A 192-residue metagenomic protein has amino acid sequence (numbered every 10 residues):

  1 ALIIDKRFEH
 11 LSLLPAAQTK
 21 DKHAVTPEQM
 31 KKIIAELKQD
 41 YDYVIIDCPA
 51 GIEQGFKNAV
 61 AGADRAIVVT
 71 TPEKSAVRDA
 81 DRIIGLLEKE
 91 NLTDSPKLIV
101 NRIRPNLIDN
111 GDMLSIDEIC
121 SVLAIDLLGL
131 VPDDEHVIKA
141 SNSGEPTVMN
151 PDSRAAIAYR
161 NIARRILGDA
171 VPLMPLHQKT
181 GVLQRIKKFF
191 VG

Functional and structural regions predicted by a protein language model:
A1-Q39, S141-V148: P-loop/Walker-type NTP enzyme "switch/lid" segment
H23, P27, F56, D152 (+1 more regions): Conserved phosphate/pyrophosphate-binding and hydrolysis machinery centered on Walker-type P-loop NTPases, extending
T26, M30, A76, A155: Short, conserved glycine- and acidic-residue-centered signature motifs in active-site or ligand-binding loops
P27-M30, I125, R185-V191: Short, electropositive alpha-helical surface patch
K32, E36-Q39, Y43-D133, I138-N142: Conserved catalytic-core segment of NTP-binding enzymes
S143-G192: NTP-binding/hydrolysis catalytic cores, primarily Walker-type P-loop NTPases
